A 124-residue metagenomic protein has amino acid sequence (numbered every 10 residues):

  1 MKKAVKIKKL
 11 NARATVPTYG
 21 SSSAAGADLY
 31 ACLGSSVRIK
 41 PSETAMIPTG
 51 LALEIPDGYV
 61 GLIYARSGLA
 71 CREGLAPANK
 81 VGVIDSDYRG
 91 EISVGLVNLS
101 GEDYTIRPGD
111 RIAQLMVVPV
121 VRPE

Functional and structural regions predicted by a protein language model:
M1-E124: DUTPase catalytic domain/fold
